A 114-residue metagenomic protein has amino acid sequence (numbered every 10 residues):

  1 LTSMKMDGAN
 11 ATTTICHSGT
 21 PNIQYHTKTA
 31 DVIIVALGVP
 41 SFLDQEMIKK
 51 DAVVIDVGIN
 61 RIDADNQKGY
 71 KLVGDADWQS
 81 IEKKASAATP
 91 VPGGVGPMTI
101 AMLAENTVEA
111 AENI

Functional and structural regions predicted by a protein language model:
L1-V53, G69-V73, Q79: Glycine-rich phosphate/diphosphate-binding loop of Rossmann-like nucleotide-binding domains
K50, I55-I114: Rossmann-fold NAD(P)-binding glycine/threonine-rich loop
